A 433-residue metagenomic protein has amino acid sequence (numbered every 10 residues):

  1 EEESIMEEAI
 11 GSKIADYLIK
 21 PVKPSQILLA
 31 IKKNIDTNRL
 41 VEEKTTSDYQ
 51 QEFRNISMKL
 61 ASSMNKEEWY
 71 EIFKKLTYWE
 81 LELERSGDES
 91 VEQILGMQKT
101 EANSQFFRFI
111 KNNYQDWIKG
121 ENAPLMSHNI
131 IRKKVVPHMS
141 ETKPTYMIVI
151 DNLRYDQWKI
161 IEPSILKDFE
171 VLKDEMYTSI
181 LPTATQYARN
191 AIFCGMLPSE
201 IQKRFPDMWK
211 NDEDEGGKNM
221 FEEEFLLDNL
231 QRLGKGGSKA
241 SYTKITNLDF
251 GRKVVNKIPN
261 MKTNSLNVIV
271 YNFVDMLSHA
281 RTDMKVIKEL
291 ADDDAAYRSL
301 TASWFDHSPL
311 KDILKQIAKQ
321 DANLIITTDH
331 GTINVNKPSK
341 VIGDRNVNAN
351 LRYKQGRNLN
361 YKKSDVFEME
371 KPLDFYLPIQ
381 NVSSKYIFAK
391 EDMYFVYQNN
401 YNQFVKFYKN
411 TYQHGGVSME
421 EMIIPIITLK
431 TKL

Functional and structural regions predicted by a protein language model:
I5, D16, V22, L28-L433: Feature captures the catalytic ectodomains and active-site-proximal regions of enzymes that hydrolyze or transfer
A9-A15: As written
